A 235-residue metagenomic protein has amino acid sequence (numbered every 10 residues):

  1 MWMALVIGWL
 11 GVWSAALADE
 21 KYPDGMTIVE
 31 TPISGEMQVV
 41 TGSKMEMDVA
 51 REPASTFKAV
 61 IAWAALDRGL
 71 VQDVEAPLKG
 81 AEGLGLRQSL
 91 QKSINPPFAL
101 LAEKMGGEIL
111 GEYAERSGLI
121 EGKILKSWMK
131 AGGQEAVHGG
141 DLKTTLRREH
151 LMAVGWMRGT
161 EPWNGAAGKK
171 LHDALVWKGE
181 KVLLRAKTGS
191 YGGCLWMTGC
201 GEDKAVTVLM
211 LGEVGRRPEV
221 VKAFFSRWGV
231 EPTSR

Functional and structural regions predicted by a protein language model:
W2-V12: Bacterial N-terminal signal peptides
S14-E52, F224-E231: Beta-lactamase-like hydrolase cores
K21, E46, A50, E103-I109 (+1 more regions): Structured C-terminal helix/loop/strand segments within mature extracytoplasmic catalytic/sensor domains
K44-E52, A76-Q88, N95-K104, G133-D141 (+2 more regions): Second-shell loop/turn segments in exported
V49-D73, S89: Active-site SXXK
W63-V71, L100-E103, L151-R158: Short glycine/serine- and small hydrophobic-enriched flexible loop segments
L66-G83, W163-K169: Short, well-structured active-site flanking segments
L86, F98-A153: Mid-domain, small-residue-enriched loop/turn segments at the edges of structured enzyme/sensor domains
